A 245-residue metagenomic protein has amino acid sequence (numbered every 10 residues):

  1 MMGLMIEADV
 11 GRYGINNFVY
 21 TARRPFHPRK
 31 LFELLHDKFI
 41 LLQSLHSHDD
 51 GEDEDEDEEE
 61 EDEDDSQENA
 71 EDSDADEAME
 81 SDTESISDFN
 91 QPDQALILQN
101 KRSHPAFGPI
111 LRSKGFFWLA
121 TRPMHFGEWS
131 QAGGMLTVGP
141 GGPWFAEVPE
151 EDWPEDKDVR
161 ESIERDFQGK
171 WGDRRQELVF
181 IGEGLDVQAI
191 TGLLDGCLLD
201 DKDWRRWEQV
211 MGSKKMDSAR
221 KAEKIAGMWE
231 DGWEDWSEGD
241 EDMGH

Functional and structural regions predicted by a protein language model:
M1-H245: P-loop NTP-binding site
